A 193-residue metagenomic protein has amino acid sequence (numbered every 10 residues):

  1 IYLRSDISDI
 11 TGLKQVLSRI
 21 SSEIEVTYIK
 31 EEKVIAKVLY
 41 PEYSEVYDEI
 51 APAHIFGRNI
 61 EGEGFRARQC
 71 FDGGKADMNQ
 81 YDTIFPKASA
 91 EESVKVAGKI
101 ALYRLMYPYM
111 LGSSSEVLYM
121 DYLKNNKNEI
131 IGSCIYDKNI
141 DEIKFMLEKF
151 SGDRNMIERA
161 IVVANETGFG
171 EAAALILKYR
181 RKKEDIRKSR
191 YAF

Functional and structural regions predicted by a protein language model:
I1-K138, K144-L147: Solvent-exposed loop and capping/linker segments of extracellular ligand-binding repeat ectodomains
I7-D9, G152-D153, T167: Short acidic, S/G/P-rich loop/turn micro-motifs used as interaction or catalytic elements
K14-L17, I161, A173, L177: Short amphipathic alpha-helical segments and helix-helix/interface helices
M110-K127, F150-R159, E171, R180-F193: Ankyrin repeat arrays, specifically the small/polar loop and inter-repeat linker segments at the C-terminal end of each
S133-N139, V163-F169: Ankyrin repeat A-helix N-terminal signature
K138, E142-F150, N155-V162: C-terminal structured domain segments
N139-L147, F169-R181: Ankyrin repeat structural motif
